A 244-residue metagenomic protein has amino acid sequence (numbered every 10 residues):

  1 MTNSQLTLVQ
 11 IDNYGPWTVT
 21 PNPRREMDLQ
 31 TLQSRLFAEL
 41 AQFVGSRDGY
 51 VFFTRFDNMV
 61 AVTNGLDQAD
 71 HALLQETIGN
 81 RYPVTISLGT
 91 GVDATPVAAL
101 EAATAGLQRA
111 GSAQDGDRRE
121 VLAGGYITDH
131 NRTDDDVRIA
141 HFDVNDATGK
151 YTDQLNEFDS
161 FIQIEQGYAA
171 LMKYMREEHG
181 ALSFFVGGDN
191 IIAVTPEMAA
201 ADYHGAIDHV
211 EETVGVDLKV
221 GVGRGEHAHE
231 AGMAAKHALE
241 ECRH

Functional and structural regions predicted by a protein language model:
M1-H244: Regulatory and interdomain segments flanking nucleotide-handling catalytic cores in signaling/defense enzymes
